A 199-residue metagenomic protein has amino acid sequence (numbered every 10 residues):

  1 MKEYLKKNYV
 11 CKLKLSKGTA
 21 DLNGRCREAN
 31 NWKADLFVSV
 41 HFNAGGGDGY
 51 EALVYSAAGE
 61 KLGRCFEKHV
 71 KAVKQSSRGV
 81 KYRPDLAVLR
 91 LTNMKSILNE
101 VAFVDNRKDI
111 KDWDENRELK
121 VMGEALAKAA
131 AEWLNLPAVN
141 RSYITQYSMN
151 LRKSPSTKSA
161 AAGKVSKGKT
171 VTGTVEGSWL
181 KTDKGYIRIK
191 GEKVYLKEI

Functional and structural regions predicted by a protein language model:
M1-A138: Active-site-proximal helix/loop segments of hydrolytic enzymes
A34, V54, I144-T145, V175 (+1 more regions): Hydrophobic residues in beta-strands and at strand termini
K74, I144-M149, G177: Short proline/glycine-enriched turn/loop motifs at strand-loop junctions of beta-rich domains
K95-I97, Y147, S178, D183: A generic secondary-structure signal marking the coil-to-beta-strand transition
A131-S142, Y195-I199: Low-complexity, Pro/Thr/Ser/Gly/Ala-rich linker/spacer regions in secreted, extracellular modular proteins
P155-A160: Short alpha-helix capping/helix-loop boundary micro-motifs
A162-I199: SH3/SH3-like beta-barrel superfamily modules
